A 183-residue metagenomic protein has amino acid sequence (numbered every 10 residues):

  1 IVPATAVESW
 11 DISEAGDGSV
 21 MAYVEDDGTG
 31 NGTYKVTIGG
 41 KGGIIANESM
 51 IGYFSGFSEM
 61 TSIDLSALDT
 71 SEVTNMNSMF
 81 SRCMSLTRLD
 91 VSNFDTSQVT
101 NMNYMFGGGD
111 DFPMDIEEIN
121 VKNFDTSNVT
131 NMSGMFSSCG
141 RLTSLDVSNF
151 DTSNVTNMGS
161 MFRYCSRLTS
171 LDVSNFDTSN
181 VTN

Functional and structural regions predicted by a protein language model:
I1-N183: Negatively charged
